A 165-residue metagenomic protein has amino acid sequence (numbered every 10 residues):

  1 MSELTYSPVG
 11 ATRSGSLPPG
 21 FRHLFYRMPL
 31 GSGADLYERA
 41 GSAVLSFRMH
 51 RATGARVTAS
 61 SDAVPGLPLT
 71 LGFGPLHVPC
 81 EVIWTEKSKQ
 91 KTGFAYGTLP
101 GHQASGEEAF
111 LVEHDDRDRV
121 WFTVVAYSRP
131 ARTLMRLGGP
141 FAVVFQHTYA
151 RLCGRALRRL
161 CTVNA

Functional and structural regions predicted by a protein language model:
M1-G72: Hydrophobic ligand-binding cavity/cleft-lining segments
A11, K87, R129: Residues that form or immediately flank small-molecule/cofactor binding pockets and catalytic motifs
F25-R27, P68-T70, G93-A95, A109-L111 (+1 more regions): Beta-strand secondary-structure signal
E38-M49, G101, R117, R155 (+1 more regions): Short, intrinsically disordered, mixed-charge
G72-R117: Hydrophobic-ligand binding "helix-grip"
L99-V144: Beta-strand/loop substructures that line and gate deep hydrophobic ligand-binding cavities in soluble
R129-A165: A conserved amphipathic terminal alpha-helix motif
